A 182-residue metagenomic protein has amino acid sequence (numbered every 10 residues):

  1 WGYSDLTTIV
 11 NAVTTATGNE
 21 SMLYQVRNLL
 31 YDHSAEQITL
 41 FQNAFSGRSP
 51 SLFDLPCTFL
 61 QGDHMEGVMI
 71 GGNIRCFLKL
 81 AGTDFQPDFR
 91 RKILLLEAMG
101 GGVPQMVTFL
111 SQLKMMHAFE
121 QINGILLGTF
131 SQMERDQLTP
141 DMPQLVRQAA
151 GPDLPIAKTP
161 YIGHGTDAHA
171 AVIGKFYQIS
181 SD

Functional and structural regions predicted by a protein language model:
W1-A16, E20-R27, A150-A157: Short, acidic/small-residue loops that bind anionic groups at enzyme active sites
S4, T8, D32-E36, V68 (+6 more regions): Conserved active-site and cofactor/substrate-binding residues in soluble primary-metabolism enzymes
D5, F77, I125, G174-Y177: Buried hydrophobic positions in well-ordered alpha/beta secondary-structure cores of metabolic enzymes
G18-L78, G82: Conserved anion/nucleotide-ligand pocket segment
N19-M22, G67-V68, K92-L94, N123-L126 (+1 more regions): Structural motif
Q61-G62, M69, Q86-D88, A118-F119 (+2 more regions): Solvent-exposed alpha-helices and their adjacent loops that cap or buttress functional pockets in soluble metabolic
F85-Q137: Internal helical hairpin/lid segments
T129-D182: ATP/nucleoside-binding phosphotransfer catalytic cores, i.e., glycine-rich phosphate-binding loops
